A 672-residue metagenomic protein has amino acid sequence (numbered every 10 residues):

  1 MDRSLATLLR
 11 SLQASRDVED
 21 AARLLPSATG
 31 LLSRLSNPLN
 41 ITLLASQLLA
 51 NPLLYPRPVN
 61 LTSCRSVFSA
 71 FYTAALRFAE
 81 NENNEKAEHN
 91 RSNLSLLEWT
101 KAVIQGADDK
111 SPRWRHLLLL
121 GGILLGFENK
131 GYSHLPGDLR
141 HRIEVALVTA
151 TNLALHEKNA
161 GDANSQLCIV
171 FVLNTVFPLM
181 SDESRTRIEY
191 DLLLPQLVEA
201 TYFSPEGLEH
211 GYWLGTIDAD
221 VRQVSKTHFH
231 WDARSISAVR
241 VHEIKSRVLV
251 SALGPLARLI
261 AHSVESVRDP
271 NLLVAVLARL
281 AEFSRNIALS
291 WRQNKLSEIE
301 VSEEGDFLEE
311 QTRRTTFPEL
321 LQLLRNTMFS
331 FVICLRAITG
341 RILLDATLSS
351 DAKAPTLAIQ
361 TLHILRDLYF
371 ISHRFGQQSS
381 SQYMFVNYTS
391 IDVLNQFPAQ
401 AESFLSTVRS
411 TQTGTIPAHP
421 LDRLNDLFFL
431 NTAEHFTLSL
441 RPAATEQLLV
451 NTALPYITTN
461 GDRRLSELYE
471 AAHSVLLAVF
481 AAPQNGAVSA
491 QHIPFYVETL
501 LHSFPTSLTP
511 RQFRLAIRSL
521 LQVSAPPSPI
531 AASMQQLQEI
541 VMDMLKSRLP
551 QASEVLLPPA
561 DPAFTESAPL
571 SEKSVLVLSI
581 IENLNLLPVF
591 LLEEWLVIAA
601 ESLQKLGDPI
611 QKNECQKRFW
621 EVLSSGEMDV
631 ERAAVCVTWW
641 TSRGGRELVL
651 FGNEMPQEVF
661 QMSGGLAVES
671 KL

Functional and structural regions predicted by a protein language model:
M1-L54, I610, E614-C615, S624 (+2 more regions): N-terminal alpha-helical scaffolding segments that mark the starts of alpha-solenoid/helical-repeat architectures
S4, D20, L24, N40 (+15 more regions): Structural recognition of alpha-solenoid helical scaffolds
L8-L9, T100, A453-I457, Y496-L500 (+3 more regions): Buried hydrophobic core positions in alpha-solenoid tandem helical repeats
V18, R34-A443, Q447-T458, E594 (+7 more regions): Extended alpha-helical scaffold segments
R23, S63-S66, S330, L424 (+9 more regions): Alpha-solenoid helical repeat scaffolds
L32, F71-F78, L120-E128, L173-F177 (+5 more regions): Hydrophobic residues within the alpha-helices of tandem HEAT/HEAT-like
A257-I260, V276-R279, F283-L308, V332-G340 (+1 more regions): Extended alpha-helical scaffolding regions
D422, T452, T458-L465, Y469 (+6 more regions): Short inter-helical turns and helix N-cap capping residues of alpha-solenoid HEAT/ARM repeat scaffolds
